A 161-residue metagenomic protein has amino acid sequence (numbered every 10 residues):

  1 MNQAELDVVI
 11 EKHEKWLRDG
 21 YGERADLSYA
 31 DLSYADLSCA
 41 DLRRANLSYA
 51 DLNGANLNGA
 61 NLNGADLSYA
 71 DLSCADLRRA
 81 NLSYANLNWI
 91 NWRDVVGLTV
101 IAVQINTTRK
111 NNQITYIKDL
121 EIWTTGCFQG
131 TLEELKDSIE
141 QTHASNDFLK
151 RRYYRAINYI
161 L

Functional and structural regions predicted by a protein language model:
M1-D26, V96-L161: N-terminal capping/linker segments that flank leucine-rich repeat
D19-N111: Tandem repeat scaffolds
